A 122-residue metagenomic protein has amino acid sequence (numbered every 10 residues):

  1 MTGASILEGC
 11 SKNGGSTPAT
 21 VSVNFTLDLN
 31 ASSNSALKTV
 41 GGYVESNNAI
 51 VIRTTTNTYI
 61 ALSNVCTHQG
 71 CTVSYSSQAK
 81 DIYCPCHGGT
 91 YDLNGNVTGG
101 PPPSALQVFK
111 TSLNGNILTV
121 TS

Functional and structural regions predicted by a protein language model:
M1-T2: Elongated alpha-helical scaffolds that mediate protein-protein interactions in large eukaryotic proteins, primarily
S5-G9: C-terminal motif of bacterial Sec signal peptides marking the signal peptidase cleavage site
K12-Q78, A105-S122: N-terminal pre-ligand scaffold of iron-sulfur
K80-G88, T98-L106: Short cysteine/histidine-rich metal-coordination sites, predominantly Zn2+-binding motifs
